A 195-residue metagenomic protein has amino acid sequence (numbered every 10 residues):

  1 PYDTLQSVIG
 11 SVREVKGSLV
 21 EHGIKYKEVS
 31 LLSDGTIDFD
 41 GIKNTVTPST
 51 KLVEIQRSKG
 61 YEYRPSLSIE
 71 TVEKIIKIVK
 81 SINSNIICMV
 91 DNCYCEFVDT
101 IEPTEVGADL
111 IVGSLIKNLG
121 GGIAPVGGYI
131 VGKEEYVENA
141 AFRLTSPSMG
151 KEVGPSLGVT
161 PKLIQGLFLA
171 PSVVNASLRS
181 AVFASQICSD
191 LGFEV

Functional and structural regions predicted by a protein language model:
P1-S180, S185-E194: Conserved PLP-enzyme active-site core in the AAT-like
